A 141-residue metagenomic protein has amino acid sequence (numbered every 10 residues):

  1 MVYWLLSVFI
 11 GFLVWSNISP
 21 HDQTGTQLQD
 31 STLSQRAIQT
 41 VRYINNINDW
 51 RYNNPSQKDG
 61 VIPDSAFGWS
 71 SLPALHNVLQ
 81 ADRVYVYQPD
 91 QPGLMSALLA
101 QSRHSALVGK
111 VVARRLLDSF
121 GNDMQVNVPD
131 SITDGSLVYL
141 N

Functional and structural regions predicted by a protein language model:
M1, K58-G60, S131, G135: Glycine-centered flexibility motif
M1-V14: Glycine-centered recognition micro-motifs in short, flexible terminal segments and loops
Y3, Y43, Y52, Y85-Y87 (+1 more regions): Sequence-level detector for tyrosine residue identity
L13-T40: Aliphatic-rich helix starts adjacent to a transmembrane/signal segment
L33-P55: N-terminal alpha-helical signal peptides/signal-anchor transmembrane segments
I47-A74: Short, glycine/small-hydrophobic-rich surface segments
D64-N141: Periplasmic/extracellular, small/polar-rich flexible segments of pilin-like filament-forming proteins
